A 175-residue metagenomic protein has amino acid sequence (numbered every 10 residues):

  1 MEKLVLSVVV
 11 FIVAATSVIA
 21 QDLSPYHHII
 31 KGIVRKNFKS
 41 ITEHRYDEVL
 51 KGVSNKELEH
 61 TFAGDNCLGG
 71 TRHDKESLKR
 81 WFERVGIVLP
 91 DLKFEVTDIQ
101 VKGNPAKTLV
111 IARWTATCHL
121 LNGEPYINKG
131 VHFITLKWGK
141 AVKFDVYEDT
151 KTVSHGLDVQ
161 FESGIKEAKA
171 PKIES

Functional and structural regions predicted by a protein language model:
L4, F11-G52, S163-S175: Short, low-complexity N-terminal intrinsically disordered segments enriched in polar/charged residues
V8, F62, E148: Residues that line or immediately flank small-molecule/substrate-binding pockets and catalytic motifs
A20-P25, V85-S175: A beta-strand edge to alpha-helix "cap/lid" segment located at domain peripheries
L23-Y26, C67-D74, G123: Alpha-helix initiation/capping motif
G32-T42, L68-R72, V88-D91, R113 (+1 more regions): Short, mixed-charge, low-aromatic patches
N37, V49-L50, L58, L78 (+3 more regions): Hydrophobic pocket/interface hotspot
D47, K51-G103, T108: A solvent-exposed, acidic/Ser-Thr-rich amphipathic alpha-helical stretch
